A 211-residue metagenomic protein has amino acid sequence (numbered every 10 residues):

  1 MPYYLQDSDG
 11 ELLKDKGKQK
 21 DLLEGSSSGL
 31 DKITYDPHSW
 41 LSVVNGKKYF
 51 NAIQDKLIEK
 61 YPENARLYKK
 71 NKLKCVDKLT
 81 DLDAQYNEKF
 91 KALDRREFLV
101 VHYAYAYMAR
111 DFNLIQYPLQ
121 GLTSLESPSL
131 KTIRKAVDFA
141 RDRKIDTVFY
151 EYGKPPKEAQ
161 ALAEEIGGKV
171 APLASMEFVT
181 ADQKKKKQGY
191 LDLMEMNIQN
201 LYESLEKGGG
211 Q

Functional and structural regions predicted by a protein language model:
M1-Q211: Extracytoplasmic metal-acquisition and chelation regions
